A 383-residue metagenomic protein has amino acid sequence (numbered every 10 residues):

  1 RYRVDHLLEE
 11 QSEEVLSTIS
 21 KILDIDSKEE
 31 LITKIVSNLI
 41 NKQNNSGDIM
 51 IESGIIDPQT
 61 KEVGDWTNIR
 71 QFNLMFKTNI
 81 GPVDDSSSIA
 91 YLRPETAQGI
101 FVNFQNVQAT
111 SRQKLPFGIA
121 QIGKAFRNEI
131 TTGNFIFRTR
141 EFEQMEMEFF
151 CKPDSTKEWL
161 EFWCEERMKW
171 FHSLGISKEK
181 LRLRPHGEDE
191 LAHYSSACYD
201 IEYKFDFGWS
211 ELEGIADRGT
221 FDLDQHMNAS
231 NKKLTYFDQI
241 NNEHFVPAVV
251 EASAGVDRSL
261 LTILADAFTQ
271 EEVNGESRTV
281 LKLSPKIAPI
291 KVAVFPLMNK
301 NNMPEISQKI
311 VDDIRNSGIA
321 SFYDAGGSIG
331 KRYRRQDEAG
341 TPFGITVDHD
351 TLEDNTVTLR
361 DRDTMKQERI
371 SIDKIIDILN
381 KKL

Functional and structural regions predicted by a protein language model:
R1-L383: NTP/phosphate- and nucleic-acid-binding module
